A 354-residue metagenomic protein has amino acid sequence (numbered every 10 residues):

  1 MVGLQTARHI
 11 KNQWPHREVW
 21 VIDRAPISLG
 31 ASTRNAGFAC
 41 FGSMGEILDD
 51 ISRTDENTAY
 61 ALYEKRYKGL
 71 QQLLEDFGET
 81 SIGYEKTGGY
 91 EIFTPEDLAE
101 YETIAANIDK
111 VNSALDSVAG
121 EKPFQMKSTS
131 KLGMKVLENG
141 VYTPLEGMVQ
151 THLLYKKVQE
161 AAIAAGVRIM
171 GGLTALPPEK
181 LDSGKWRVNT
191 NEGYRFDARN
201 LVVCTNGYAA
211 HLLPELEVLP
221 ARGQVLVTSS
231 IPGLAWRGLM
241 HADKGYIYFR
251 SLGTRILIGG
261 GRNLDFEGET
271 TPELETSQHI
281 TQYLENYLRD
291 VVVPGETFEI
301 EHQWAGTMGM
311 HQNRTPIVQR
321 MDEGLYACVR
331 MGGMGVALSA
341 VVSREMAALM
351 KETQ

Functional and structural regions predicted by a protein language model:
M1-V21: N-terminal Rossmann-like FAD-binding beta1-loop-alpha1 element of flavoenzymes
H9, E18, I27-E85, E100-A105 (+1 more regions): Conserved FAD-binding subdomain of flavin-dependent enzymes
S43, T205-N206, V329: Glycine-rich, N-terminal phosphate-binding loop of Rossmann-like dinucleotide-binding domains
G45-I51, E75-E160, A165: Flavin (FAD/FMN) cofactor-binding and adjacent substrate-gating region of FAD-dependent oxidoreductase domains
L145, V293-Q354: C-terminal catalytic lobe of FAD-dependent flavoproteins
R168-W186: A conserved short coil-to-beta-strand element within the FAD-binding core of flavoproteins
V188-W236: Central helical "cap/lid" subdomain
L234-T315, R320-M321: Active-site lid/adjacent beta-loop-alpha segment flanking the redox-cofactor pocket in flavoenzymes
